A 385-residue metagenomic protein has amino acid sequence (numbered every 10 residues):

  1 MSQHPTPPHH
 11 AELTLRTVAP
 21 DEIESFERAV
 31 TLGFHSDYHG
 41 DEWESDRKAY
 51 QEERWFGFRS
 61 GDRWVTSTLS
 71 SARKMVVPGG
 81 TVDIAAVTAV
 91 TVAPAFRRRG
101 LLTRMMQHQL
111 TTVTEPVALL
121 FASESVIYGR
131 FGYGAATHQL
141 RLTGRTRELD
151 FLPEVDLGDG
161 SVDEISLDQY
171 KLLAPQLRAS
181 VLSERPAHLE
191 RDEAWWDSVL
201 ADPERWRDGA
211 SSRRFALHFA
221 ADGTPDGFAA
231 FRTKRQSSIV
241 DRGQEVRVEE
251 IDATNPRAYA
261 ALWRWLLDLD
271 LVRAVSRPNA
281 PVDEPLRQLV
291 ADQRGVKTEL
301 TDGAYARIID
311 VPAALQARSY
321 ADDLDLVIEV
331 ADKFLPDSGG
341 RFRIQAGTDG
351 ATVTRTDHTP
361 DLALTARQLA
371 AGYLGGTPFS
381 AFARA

Functional and structural regions predicted by a protein language model:
M1-I23, D156-A385: Intrinsically disordered, low-complexity, positively biased terminal segments
L15-E24, V30, F56-F58, G100-L102: Hydrophobic, small-residue-rich alpha-helical packing segments that form membrane-like cores
G33-V77, H188-F215, A314: Active-site rim helix/loop that mediates acceptor-substrate recognition in acyltransferases
G57, R63-R73, I84-A86, T91 (+2 more regions): Conserved beta-strand in the GNAT
M75-A86, R97, Q236-E245: A conserved beta-turn-beta hairpin within the catalytic core of GNAT-like acetyltransferases that forms part
V87-T111, N255-L267: Conserved acetyl-CoA-binding loop-helix of GNAT-fold acetyltransferases
M106, L110-S123, D270-P281: Conserved GNAT acetyl-CoA-binding A-motif
T114-L142, V282-K297: Conserved active-site alpha-helix within GNAT-family acetyltransferase domains
